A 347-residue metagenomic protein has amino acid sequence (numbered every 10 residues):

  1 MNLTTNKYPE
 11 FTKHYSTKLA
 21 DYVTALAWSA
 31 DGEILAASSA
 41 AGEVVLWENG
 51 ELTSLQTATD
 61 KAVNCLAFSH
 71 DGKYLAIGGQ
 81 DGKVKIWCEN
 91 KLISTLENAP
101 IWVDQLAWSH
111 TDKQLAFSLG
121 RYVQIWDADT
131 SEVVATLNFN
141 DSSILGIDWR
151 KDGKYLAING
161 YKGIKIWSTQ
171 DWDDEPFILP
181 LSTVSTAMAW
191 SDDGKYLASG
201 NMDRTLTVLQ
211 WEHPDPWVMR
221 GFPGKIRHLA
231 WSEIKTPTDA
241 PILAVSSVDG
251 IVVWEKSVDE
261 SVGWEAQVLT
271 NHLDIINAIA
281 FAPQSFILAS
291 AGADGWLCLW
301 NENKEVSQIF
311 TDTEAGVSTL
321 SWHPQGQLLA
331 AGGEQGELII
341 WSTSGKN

Functional and structural regions predicted by a protein language model:
M1-D21, E51: A short helix->beta-strand "capping" segment at the edge of beta-propeller domains
T12-S16, E51-Q56, K91-L96, E132-L137 (+4 more regions): A short beta-strand motif characteristic of beta-propeller blades
S16-V23, T57-V63, E97-V103, N138-I144 (+4 more regions): WD40/WD-repeat beta-propeller blade N-cap
A30-D31, H70-D71, H110-T111, K151-D152 (+4 more regions): Residue-level detector of Asp-centered blade-edge/turn motifs that repeat once per structural unit in beta-propeller
S38-A41, I77-D81, S118-G120, N159-K162 (+4 more regions): Conserved strand-to-loop turn within each blade of WD40 beta-propeller repeats
V44-W47, V84-W87, V123-D127, K165-S168 (+4 more regions): WD40-repeat beta-propellers
